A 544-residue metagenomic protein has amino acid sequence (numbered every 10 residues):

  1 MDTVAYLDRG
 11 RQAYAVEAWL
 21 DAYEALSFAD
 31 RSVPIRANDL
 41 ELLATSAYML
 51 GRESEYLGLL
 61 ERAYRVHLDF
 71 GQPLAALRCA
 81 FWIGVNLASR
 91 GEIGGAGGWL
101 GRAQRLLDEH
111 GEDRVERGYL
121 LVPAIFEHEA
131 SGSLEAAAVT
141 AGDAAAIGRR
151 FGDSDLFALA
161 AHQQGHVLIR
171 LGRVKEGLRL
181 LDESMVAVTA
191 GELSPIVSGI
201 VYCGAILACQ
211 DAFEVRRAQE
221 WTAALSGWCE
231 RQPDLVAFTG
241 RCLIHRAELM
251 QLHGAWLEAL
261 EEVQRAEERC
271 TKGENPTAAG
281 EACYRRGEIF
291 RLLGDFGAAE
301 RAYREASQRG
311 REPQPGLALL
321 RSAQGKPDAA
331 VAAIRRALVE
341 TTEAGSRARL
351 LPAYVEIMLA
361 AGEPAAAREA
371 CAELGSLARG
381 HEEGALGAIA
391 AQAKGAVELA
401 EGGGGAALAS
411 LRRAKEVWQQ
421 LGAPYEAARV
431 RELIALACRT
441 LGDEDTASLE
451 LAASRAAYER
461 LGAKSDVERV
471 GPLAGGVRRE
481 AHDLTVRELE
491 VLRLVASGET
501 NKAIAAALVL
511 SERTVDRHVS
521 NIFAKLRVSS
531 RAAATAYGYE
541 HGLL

Functional and structural regions predicted by a protein language model:
D2-F28, M49: Alpha-helical segment of the N-proximal tetratricopeptide repeat
R9-A15, L40-E53, L77-I93, E116-S133 (+10 more regions): Tandem amphipathic alpha-helical repeat scaffolds
W19-L20, E53, P73, I93 (+13 more regions): TPR-repeat structural position
Y23-R31, E61-L68, Q72, V85 (+11 more regions): Amphipathic alpha-helical segments of tetratricopeptide repeats
L42, L59, E450, H518-N521: Residues within the DNA-recognition helix of helix-turn-helix
G384, A396, G404, S410 (+4 more regions): Linker/hinge segments immediately adjacent to helix-turn-helix/homeobox DNA-binding domains
A409, G475-S529, A533-L544: Helix-turn-helix DNA-binding segment
